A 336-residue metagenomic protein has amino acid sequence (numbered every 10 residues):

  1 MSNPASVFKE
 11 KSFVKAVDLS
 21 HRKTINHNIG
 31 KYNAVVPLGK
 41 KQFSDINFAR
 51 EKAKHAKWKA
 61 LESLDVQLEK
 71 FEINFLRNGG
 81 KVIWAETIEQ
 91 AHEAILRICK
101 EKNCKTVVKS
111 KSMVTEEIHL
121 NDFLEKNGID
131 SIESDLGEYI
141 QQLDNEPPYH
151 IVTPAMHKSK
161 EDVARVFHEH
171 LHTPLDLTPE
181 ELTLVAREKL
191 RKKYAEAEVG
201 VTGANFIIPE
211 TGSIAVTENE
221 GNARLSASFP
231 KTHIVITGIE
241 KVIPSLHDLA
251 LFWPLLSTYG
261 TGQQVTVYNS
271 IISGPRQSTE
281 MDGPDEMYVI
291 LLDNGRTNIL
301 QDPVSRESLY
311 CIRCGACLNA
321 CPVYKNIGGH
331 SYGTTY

Functional and structural regions predicted by a protein language model:
M1-N127, D135: N-terminal leader/transition segments
N47-K54, E69-N78, D162-P174, F229-P230 (+1 more regions): Gly-rich Lys/Arg/Thr-decorated short loops/hinges at beta-loop-alpha junctions or inter-strand turns that position
K70, Q90, K102, V108-I207 (+1 more regions): Conserved alpha/beta enzyme-core scaffold
K81-A85, Y259-I271, Y324, G328-Y332: Flexible, glycine/charged-enriched surface loops at secondary-structure junctions
A85, S110, S134, P209 (+4 more regions): Generic beta-strand/beta-sheet core signal
H92, T115-E117, I140-Q141, I208-E210 (+5 more regions): Flexible loop/turn segments at secondary-structure boundaries
R187, K192-R276, E280: Conserved phosphate- and dinucleotide-binding cores of soluble alpha/beta proteins, encompassing both enzyme active
T279-S308, L318, V323-Y336: Ferredoxin-type iron-sulfur electron-transfer modules in oxidoreductases and energy-metabolism complexes
